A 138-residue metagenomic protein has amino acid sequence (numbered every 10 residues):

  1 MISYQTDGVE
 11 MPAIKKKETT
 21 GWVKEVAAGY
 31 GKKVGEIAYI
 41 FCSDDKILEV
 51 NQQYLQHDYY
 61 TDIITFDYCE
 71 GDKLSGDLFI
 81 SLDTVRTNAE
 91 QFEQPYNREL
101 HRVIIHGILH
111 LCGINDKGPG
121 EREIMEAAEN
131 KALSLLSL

Functional and structural regions predicted by a protein language model:
M1-H101, C112-L138: An acidic/histidine-cluster motif and surrounding catalytic segment that typifies divalent-metal-assisted enzyme active
L109: Conserved ATP-binding N-box helix of the HATPase_c
